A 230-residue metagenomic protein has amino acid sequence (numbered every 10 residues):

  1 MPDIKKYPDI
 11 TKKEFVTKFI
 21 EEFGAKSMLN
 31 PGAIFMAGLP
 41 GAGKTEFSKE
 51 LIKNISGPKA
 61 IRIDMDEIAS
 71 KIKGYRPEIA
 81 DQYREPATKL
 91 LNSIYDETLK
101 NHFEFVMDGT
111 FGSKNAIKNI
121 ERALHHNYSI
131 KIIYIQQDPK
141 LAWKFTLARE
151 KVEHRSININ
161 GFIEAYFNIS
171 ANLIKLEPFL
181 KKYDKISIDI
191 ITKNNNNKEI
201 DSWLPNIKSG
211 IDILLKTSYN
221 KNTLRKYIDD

Functional and structural regions predicted by a protein language model:
M1-A25: N-terminal pre-Walker A segment at the start of P-loop NTPase domains
F23-P31, T98-L99: Phosphate-binding P-loop
L39-P40: The conserved Walker
K44: Conserved lysine of the Walker
K49-F103: Conserved substrate/cofactor phosphate-moiety recognition/catalytic segment in nucleotide-dependent phosphotransferases
P86-Y134: Glycine-rich phosphate-binding loop used to anchor ATP phosphates in small-molecule kinases, encompassing both
K144-D230: Conserved GTP-binding G-domain of TRAFAC-class P-loop NTPases and closely related GTPase folds
